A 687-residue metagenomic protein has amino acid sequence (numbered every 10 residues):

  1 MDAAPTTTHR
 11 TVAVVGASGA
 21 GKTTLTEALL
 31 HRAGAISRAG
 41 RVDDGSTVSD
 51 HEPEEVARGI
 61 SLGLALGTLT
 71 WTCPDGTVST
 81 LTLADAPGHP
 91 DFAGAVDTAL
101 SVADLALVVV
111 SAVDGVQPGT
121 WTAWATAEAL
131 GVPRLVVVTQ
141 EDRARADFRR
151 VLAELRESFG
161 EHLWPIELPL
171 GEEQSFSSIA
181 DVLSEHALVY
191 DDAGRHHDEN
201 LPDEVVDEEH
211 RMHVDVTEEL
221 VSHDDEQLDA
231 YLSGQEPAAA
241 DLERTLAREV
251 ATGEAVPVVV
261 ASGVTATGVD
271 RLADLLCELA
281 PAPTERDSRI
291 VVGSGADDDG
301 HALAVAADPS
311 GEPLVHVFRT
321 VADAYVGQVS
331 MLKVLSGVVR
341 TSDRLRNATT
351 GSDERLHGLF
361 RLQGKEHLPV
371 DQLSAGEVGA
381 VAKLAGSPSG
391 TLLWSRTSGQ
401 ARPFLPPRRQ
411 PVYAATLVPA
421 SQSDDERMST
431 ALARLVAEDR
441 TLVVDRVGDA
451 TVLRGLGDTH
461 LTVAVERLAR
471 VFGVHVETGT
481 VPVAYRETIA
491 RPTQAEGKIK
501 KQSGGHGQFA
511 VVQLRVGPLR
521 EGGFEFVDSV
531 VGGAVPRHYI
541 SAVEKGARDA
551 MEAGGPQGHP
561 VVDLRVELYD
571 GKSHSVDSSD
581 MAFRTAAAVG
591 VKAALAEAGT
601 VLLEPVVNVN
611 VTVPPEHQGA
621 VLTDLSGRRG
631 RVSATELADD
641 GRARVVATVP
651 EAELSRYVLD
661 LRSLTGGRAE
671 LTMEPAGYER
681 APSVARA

Functional and structural regions predicted by a protein language model:
M1-A687: Structural and coupling elements of P-loop NTPases
